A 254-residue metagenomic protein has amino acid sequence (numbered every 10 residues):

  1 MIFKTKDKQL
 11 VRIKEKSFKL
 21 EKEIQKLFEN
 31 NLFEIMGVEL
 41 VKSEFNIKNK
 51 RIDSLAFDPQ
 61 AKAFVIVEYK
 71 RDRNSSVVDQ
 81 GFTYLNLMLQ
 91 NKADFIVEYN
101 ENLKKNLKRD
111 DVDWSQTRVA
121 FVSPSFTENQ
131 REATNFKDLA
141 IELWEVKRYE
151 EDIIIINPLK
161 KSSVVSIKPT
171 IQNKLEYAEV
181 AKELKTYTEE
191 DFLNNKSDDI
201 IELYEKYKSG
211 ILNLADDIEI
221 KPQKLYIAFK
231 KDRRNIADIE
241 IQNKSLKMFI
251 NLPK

Functional and structural regions predicted by a protein language model:
M1-K254: Charged, terminal alpha-helix-loop-beta segments that serve as non-catalytic nucleic-acid engagement and/or assembly
